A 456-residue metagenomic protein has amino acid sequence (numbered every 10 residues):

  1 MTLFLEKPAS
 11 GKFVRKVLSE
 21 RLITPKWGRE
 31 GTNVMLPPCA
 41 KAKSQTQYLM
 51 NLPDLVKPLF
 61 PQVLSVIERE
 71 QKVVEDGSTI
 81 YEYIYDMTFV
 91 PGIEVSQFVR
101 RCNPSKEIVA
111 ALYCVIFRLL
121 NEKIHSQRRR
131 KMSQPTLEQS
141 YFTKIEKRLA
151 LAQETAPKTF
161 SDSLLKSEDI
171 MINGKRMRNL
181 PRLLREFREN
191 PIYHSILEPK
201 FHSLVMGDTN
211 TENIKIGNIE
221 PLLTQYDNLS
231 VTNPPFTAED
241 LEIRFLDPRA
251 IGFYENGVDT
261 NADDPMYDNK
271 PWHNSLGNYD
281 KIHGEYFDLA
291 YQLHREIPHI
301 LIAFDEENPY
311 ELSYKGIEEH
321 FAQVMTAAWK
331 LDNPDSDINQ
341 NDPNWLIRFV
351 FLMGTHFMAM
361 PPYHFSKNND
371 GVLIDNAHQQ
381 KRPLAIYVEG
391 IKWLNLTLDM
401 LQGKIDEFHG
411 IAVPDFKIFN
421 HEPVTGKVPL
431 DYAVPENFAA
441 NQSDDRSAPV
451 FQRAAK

Functional and structural regions predicted by a protein language model:
T2-Q47: ATP-binding glycine-rich loop module of kinase domains
D54-V73: Conserved HxN/HPN-centered segment at the entrance to the catalytic loop of eukaryotic protein kinase-like domains
L64-E68, Y83, N173-I192, I214 (+1 more regions): Hydrophobic transmembrane helix bundles of membrane-integrated enzymes that assemble and modify cell-envelope
R69, I80, I84-K106, N121 (+5 more regions): A glycine-centered beta->alpha junction motif in the catalytic cores of kinase/phosphotransferase enzymes
V95-A156, M177-V205: Conserved kinase catalytic-core helix
F187-G257, D263: Active-site acidic catalytic loop and adjacent metal/ATP-binding pocket of ATP-dependent phosphoryl transfer enzymes
L241-I243, R249-D332, G354-D370: Active-site activation/catalytic loop segments of kinase-like enzymes and analogous catalytic loops in related
A303-D444, A448-K456: ATP/Mg2+ or Mg2+-diphosphate-binding catalytic cores that bind nucleotide phosphates or diphosphates via glycine-rich
